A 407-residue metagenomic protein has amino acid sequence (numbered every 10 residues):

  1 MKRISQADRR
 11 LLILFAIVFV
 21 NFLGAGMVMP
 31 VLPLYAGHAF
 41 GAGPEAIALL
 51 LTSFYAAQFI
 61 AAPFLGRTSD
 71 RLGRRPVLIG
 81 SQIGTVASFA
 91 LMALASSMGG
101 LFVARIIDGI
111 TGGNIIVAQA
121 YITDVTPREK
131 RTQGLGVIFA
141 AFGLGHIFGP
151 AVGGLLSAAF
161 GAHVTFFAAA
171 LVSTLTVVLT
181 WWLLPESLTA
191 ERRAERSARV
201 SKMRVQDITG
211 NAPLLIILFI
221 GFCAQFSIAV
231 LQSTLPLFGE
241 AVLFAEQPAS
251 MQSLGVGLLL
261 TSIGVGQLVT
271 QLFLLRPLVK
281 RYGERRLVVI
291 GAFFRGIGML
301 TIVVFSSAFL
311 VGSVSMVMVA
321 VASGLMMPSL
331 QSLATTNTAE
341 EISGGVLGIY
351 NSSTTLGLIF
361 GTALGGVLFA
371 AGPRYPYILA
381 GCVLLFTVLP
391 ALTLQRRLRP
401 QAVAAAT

Functional and structural regions predicted by a protein language model:
M1-D8, P185-F219: Juxtamembrane intracellular "pre-TM" segments in multi-pass secondary transporters
G41, G73, L94-G99, F305-S307: Helix-breaking motifs and short loop linkers at transmembrane-helix boundaries and internal kinks in secondary membrane
Y55-P63, G113, H146-I147, G264-L272 (+1 more regions): Residue-level signature of mid-helix packing/kink "hotspots" within the transmembrane helices of 12-pass Major
F59-S96: Conserved MFS/SLC helix-loop-helix module at the cytosolic interface between two early adjacent transmembrane helices
A62-G73, T270-E284, F369: Helix-to-loop junctions at the C-terminal end of transmembrane segments in multipass secondary transporters
P76-L91, A170, R286-L300: Structural signature of the two symmetry-related core transmembrane helices
A104-F142: Cytoplasmic helix-loop-helix junction between adjacent transmembrane helices in 12-TM secondary transporters
R285-L330: C-terminal transmembrane helical hairpin of 12-TM major facilitator-type secondary transporters
